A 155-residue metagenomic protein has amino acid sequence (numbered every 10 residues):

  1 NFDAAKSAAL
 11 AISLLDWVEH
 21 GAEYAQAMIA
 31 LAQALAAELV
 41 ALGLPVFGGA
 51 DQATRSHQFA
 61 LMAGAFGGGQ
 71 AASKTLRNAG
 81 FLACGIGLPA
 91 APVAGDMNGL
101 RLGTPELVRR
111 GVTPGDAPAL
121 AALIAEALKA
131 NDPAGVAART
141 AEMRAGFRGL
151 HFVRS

Functional and structural regions predicted by a protein language model:
N1-Q58, M62-G64, V136-A137, M143: Active-site C-terminal subdomain of aminotransferase-like
D3, A65-G68, T113, D132: Helix N-cap and loop-to-helix transition residues
A22-A25, Q70, P114: Conserved strand-to-helix beginnings and helix N-cap segments that scaffold or border functional pockets
Q26, K74, P118: Short alpha-helical basic/polar micro-motif
A30, A94-S155: PLP-dependent enzyme catalytic core of the Aspartate aminotransferase-like
A34, E38-L42, A71-A79, A121 (+1 more regions): Generic non-transmembrane alpha-helical segments
P45-G111: Conserved PLP-binding catalytic core of the aspartate aminotransferase-like
